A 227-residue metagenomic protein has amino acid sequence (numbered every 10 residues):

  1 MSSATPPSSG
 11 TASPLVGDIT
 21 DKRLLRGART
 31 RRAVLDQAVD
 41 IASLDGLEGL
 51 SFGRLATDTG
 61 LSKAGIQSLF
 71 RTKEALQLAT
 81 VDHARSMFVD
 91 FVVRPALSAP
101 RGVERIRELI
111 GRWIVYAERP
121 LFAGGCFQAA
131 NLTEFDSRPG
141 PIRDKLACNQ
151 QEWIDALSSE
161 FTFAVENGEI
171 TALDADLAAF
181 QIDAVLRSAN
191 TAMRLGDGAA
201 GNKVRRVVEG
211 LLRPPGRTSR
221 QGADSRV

Functional and structural regions predicted by a protein language model:
M1-I19, E108-V115, Q151-E169, V185-V227: C-terminal peripheral helix-coil segments that are non-catalytic and often amphipathic
G27, A175-I182, A200-V204: Short amphipathic alpha-helix in the helical subdomain of ABC transporter nucleotide-binding domains
T30-A33, Q37, I41-A75, A79: Helix-turn-helix
A79, V93-G124, A178-I182: Hydrophobic alpha-helical connector segments
H83-F88: Short, basic, alpha-helical segments at the C-terminal edge of helix-turn-helix-like DNA-binding modules
V89, E104-R107, G140-E166, L177-F180: Amphipathic alpha-helical packing segments from all-alpha helical-bundle domains
R105, P120-P141: Amphipathic alpha-helical segments used for helix-helix packing
